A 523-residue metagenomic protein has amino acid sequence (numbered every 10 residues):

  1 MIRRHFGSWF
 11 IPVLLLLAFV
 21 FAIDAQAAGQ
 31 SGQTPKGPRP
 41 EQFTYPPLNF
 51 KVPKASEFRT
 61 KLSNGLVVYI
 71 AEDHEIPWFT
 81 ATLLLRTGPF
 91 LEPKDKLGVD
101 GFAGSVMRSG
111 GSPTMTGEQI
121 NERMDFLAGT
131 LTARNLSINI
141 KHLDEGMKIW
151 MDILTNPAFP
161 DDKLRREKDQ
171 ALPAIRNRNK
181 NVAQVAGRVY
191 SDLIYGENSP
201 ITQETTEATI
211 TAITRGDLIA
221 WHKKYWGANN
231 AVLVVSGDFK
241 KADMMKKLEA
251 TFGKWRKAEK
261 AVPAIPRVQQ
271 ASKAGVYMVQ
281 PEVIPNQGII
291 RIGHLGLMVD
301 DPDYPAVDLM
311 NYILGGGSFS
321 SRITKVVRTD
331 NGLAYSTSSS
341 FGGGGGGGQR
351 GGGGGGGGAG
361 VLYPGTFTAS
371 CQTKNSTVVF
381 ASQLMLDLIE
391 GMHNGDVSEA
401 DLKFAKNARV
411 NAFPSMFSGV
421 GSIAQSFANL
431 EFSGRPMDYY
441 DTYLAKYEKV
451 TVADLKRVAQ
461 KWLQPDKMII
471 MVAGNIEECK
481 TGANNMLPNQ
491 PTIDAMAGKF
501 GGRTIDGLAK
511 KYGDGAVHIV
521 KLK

Functional and structural regions predicted by a protein language model:
I11-A22: Bacterial N-terminal signal peptides
Q30-P40, S112-M115, I120-W221, Q270 (+2 more regions): Acidic/histidine-enriched segments that form metal/cofactor-coordinating and catalytic pocket/exosite environments
S31-P38, F43, Q203, V232-M298 (+2 more regions): An aromatic/glycine/proline-enriched structural segment found at the starts of mature extracellular/organellar domains
T34, R39-T60, D192-A231, P263-Q269 (+2 more regions): Histidine-acidic residue clusters that define the catalytic metal-binding segment of zinc metallopeptidase domains
T80-N139, E145, P200-E204, S318-F341 (+1 more regions): M16/MPP (pitrilysin/insulinase) zinc-metallopeptidase core fold and M16-derived inactive scaffolds
S109-T116, L136-Q170, G317-S318, G348-M416 (+2 more regions): M16/insulysin-pitrilysin zinc metalloprotease superfamily fold
Q170-V189, V268-Q287, T329-A334, S338-S340 (+6 more regions): Short acidic/His-enriched helical or mixed secondary-structure segments at domain edges of catalytic enzymes and some
A183, R188, R215-T251, D466-M468: Non-catalytic, conformational "gating/processing" segments within enzyme and secreted inhibitor domains
